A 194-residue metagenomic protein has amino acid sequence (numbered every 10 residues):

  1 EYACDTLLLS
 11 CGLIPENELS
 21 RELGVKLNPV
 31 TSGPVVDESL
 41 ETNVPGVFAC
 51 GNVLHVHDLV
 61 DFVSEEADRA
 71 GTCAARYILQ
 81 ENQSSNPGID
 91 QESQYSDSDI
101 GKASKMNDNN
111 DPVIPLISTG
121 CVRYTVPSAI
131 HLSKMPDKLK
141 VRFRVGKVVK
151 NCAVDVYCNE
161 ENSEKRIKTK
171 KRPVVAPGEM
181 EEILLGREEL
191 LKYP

Functional and structural regions predicted by a protein language model:
D5-H57: FAD-site-proximal beta/loop scaffold in flavoenzymes
V25, D37, S64-E65, Q80: Alpha-helix termini
N28, R76-P194: Rossmann-like nucleotide/phosphate-binding core characteristic of flavoprotein oxidoreductases
P29-S32, H57, R69-T72, E164-K165: Short, surface-exposed linear patches
E41, L54, E65-D68, G101 (+1 more regions): Non-transmembrane, aqueous-exposed alpha-helical and coiled segments at domain scale
C50-I78: A conserved FAD-binding loop/helix module that cradles the flavin
